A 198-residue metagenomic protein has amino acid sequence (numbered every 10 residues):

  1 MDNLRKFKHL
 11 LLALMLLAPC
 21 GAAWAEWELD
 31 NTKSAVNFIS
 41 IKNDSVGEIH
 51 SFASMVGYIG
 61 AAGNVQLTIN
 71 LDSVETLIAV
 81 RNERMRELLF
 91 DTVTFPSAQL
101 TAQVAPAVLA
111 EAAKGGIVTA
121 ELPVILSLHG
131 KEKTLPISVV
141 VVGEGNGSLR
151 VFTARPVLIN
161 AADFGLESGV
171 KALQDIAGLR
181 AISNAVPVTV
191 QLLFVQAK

Functional and structural regions predicted by a protein language model:
D2-L11: Bacterial N-terminal signal peptides that target proteins for export
L4, G21-A25: Extreme N-terminus of proteins, especially the signal/transit-peptide cleavage junction and the first residues
L10-P19: Bacterial N-terminal signal peptides
A25-K198: Low-complexity, acidic/polar, glycine-enriched regions of mature
